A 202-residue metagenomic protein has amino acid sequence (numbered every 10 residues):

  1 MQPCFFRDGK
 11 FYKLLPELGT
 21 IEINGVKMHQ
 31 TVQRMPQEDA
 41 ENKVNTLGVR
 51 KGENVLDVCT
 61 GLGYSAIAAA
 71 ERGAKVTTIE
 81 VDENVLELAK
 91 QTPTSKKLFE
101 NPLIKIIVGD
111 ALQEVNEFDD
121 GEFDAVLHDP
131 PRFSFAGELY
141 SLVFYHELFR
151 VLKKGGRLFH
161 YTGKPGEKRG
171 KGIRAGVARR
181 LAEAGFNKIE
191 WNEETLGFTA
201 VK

Functional and structural regions predicted by a protein language model:
M1-L15: N-terminal auxiliary segments of SAM/dcSAM-dependent transferases
R34-E53: Conserved alpha-helix/loop element of class I SAM-dependent methyltransferases that forms part of the SAM/SAH-binding
R50-G61, T77: Conserved class I S-adenosyl-L-methionine
L62-A74: Conserved SAM-binding loop of SAM-dependent methyltransferases across substrates and taxa, primarily the Class I
V81-D119: S-adenosyl-L-methionine
Y140-K154: A short glycine-rich, Lys/Arg-flanked "PGG" loop and its adjoining helix->strand segment in the class I
G155-T162: Conserved beta-strand signature within the Rossmann-like core of class I S-adenosyl-L-methionine
K164-K202: Class I S-adenosyl-L-methionine
